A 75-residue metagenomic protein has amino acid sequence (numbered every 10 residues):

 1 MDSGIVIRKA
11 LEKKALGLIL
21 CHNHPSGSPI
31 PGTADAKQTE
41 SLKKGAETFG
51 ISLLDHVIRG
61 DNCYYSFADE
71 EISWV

Functional and structural regions predicted by a protein language model:
M1-V75: Active-site-proximal loop/helix of nucleotide/amide-processing enzymes and allied scaffolds
